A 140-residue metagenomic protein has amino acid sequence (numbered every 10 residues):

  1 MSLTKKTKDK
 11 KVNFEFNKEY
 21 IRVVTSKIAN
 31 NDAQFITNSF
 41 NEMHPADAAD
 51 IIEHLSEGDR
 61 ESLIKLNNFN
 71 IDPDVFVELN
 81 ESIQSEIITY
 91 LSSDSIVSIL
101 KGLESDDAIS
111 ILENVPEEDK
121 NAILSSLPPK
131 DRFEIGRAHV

Functional and structural regions predicted by a protein language model:
S2-R137: Hydrophobic packing positions in regular secondary-structure scaffolds
